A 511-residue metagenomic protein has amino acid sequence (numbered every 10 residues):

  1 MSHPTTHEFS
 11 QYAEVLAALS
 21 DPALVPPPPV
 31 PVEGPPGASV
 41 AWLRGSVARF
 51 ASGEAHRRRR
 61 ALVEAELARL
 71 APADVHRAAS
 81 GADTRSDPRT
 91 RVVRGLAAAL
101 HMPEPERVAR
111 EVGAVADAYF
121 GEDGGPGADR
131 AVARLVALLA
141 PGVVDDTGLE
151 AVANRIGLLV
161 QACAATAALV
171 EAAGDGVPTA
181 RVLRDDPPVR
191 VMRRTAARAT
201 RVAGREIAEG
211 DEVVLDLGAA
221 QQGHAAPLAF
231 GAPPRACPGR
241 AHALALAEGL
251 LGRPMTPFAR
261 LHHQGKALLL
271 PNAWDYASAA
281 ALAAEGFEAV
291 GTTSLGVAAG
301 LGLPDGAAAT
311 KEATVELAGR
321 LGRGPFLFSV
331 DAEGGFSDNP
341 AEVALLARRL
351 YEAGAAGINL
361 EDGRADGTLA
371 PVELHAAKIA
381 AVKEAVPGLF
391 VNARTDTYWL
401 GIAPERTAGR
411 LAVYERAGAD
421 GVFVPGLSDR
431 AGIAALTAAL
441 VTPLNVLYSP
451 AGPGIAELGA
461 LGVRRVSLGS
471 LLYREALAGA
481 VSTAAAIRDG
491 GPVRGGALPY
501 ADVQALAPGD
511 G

Functional and structural regions predicted by a protein language model:
M1-S86, V93-P103, C237: Active-site substrate-recognition loop segments, prototypically the cytochrome P450 B′-helix/B-C loop
R58, A71-A168: Cytochrome P450 heme-thiolate monooxygenase catalytic core
A140-D146, G176-A219: Conserved cytochrome P450 K-helix E-x-x-R motif and the immediately C-terminal K′/meander segment
A153-T179, P238-P254: Cytochrome P450 catalytic-core helices
D216-A245: Cytochrome P450 heme-binding Cys-pocket and its upstream "meander" loop
T256-F328, F336-V446, P450-L468, E475-L477: Alpha/beta enzyme core
F258, S470-G511: Extended, intrinsically disordered, low-complexity segments
